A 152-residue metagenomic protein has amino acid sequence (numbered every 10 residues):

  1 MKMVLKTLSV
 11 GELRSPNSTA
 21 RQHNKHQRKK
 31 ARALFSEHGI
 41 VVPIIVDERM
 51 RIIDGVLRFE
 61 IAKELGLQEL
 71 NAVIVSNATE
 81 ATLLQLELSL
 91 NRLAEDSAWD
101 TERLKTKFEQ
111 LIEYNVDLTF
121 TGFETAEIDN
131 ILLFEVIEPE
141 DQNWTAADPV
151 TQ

Functional and structural regions predicted by a protein language model:
M1-Q152: Short, charged/polar connector segments at secondary-structure boundaries
